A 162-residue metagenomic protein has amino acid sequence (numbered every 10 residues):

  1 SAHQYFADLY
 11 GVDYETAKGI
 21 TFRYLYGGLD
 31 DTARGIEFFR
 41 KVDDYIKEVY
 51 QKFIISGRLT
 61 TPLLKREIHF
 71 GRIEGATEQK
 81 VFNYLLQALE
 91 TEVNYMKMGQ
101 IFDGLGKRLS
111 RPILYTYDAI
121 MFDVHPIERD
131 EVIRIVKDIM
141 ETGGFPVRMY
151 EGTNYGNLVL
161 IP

Functional and structural regions predicted by a protein language model:
A2-Y115, P126, E141-V147, E151 (+1 more regions): Conserved catalytic core of nucleic-acid polymerases
I120-I135: Catalytic palm subdomain of template-directed nucleic-acid polymerases, centered on the conserved carboxylate motif
R134, D138-T142: Extended Gly/Ser/Thr-rich low-complexity repeat segments, especially those forming or decorating extracellular
